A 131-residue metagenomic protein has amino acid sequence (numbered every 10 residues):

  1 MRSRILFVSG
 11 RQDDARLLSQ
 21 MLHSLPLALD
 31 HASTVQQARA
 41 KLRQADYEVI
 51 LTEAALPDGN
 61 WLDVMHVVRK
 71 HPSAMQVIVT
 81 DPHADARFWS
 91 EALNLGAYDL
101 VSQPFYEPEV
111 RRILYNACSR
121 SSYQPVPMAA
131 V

Functional and structural regions predicted by a protein language model:
R11-H31: Two-component/phosphorelay signaling modules centered on CheY-like receiver
D13, P57, H83-R87: Negatively charged, flexible loop motifs adjacent to catalytic sites in prokaryotic signal transduction proteins
H31-V49, P57: Acidic, metal-coordinating helix/loop segments flanking the phosphotransfer/catalytic sites of two-component signaling
L62-A74: Short amphipathic alpha-helix used as the core "switch/output" element in two-component signaling
R87, V101, F105-Y115: C-terminal output helix
S119-V131: CheY-like receiver
